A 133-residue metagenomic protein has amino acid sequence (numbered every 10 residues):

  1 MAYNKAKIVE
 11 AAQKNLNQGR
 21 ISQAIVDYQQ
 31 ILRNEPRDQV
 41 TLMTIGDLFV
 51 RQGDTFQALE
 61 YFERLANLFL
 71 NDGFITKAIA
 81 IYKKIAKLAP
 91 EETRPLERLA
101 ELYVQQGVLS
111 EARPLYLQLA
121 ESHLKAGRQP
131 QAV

Functional and structural regions predicted by a protein language model:
M1-V133: Repeat-based scaffolding regions
